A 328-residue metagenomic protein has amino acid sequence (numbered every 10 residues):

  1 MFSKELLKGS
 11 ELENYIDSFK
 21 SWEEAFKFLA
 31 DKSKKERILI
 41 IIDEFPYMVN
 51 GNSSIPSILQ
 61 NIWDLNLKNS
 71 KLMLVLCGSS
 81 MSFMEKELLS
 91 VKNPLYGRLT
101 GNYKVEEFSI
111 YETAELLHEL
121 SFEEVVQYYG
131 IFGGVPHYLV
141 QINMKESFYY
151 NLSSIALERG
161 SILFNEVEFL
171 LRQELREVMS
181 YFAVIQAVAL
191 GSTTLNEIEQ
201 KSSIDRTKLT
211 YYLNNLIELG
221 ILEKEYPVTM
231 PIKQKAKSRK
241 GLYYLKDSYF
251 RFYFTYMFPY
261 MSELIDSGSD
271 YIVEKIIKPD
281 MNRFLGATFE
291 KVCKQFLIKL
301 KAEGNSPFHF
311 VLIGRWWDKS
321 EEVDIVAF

Functional and structural regions predicted by a protein language model:
M1-K275: Phosphate-binding site recognition
K240-F328: A cross-kingdom feature that marks ATP-driven nucleic-acid transaction machinery
